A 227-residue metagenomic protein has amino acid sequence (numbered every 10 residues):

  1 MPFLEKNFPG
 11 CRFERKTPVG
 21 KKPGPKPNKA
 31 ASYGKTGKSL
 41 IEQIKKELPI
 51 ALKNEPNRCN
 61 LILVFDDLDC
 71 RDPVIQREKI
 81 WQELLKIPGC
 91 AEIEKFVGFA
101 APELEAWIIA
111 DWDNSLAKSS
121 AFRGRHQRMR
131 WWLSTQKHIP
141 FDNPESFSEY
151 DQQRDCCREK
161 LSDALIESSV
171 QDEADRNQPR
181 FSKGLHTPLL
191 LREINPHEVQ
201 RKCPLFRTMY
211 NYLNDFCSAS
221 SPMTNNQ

Functional and structural regions predicted by a protein language model:
P2-Y33, E42-Q227: C-terminal accessory helical subdomains adjacent to catalytic cores in phosphodiester- and nucleotide-handling enzymes
G37: N-terminal carbohydrate-binding/catalytic regions of secreted carbohydrate-active enzymes
